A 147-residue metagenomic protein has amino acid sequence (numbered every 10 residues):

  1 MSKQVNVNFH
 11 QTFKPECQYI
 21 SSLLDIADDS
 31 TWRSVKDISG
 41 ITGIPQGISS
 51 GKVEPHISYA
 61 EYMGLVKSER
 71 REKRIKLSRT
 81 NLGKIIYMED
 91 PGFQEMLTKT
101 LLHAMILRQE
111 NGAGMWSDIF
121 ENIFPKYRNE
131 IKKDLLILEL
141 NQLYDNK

Functional and structural regions predicted by a protein language model:
M1-K147: Donor-sugar nucleotide-binding helix/loop cap in glycosyltransferases
